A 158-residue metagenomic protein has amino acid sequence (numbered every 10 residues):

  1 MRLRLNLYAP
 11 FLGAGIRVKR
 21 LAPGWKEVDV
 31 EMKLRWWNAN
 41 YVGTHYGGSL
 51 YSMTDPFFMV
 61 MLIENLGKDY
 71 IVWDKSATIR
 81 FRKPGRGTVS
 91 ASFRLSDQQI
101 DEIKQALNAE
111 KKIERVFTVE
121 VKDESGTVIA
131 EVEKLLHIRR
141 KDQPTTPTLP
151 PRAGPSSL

Functional and structural regions predicted by a protein language model:
M1-A9: Extreme N-terminal tail/first-helix region
L12, W73, V89, I113-F117: Hydrophobic core residues within well-ordered beta-strands of beta-rich domains
G13-T44: Catalytic strand-loop segment that frames the active site of acyl-thioester-processing enzymes
G13-V18, K75-F81, E102-K104: Short structured motifs
L21-K26, R82-V89, K122-T127: A short, structured loop/turn motif at beta-sheet edges
W37-F57: Hot-dog-fold acyl-thioester-processing enzymes
M61-Q98: Hydrophobic beta-strand-centered segment that forms part of the acyl-chain substrate-binding groove
G85, S96-L158: HotDog/MaoC-like acyl-thioester-processing domains
